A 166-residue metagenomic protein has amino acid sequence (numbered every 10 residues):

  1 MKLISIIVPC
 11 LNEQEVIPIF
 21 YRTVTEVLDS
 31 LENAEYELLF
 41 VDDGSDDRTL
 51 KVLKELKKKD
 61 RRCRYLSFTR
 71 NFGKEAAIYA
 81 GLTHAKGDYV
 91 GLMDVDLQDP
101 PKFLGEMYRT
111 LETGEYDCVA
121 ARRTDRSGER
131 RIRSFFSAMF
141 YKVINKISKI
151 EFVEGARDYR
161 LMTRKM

Functional and structural regions predicted by a protein language model:
M1-E26, N33: N-proximal low-complexity "stem/linker" segments adjacent to membrane-targeting elements
V8, E32-G44, L66-S67: Short beta-strand/loop segment that forms part of the nucleotide-sugar
E15-I19, D47-L56: Acidic helix N-cap motif at the loop->helix transition within catalytic regions of sugar-transfer enzymes
L28-A34, K57-R62: Short helix-capping segments at alpha-helix termini
D42-L50, L97-Q98: A conserved acidic beta->alpha catalytic loop
E55, R62, F68-R70, K74-H84 (+2 more regions): Acceptor/aglycone-binding surface of glycosyltransferases and processive sugar-polymer synthases
L92-D94: Ankyrin-repeat intra-repeat helix-capping/turn positions
